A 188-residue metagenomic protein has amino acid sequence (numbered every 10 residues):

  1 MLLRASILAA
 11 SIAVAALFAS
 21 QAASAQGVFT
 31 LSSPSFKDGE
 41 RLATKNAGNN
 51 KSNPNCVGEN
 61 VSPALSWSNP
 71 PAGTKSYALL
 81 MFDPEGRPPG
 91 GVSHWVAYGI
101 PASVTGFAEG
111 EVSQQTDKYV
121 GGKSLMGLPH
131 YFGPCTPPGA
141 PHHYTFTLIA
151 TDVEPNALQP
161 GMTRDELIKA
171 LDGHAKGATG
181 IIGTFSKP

Functional and structural regions predicted by a protein language model:
M1-A5: Positively charged n-region of N-terminal signal peptides that target proteins for export
S6-S11: Sec-dependent signal peptide hydrophobic core
A19-Q21: N-terminal signal peptide c-region/cleavage motif recognized by signal peptidases
A23-P188: N-terminus-centered regions that define maturation/targeting leaders and the start of the first functional domain
